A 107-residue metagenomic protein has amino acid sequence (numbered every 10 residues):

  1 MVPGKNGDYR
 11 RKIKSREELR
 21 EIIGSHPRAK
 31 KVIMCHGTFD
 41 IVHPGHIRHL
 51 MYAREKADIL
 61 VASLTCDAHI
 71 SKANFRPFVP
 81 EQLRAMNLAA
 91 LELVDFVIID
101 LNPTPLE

Functional and structural regions predicted by a protein language model:
M1-E107: Nucleotidyltransferase catalytic core that binds NTPs
